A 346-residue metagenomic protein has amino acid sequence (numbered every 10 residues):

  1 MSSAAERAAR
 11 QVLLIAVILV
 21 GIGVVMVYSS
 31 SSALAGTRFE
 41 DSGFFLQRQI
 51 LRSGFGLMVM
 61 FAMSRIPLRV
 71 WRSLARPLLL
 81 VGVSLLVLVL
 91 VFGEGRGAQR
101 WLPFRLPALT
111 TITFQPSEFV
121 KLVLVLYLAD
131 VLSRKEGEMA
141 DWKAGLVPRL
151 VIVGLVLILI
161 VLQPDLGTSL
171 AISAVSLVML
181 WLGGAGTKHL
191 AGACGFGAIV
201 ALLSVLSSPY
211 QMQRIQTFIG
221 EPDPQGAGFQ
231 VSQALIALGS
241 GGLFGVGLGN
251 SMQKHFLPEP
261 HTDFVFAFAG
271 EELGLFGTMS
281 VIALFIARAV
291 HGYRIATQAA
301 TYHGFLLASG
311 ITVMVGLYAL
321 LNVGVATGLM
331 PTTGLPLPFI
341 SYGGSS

Functional and structural regions predicted by a protein language model:
M1-L19, V25-P164, V323-P336, Y342 (+1 more regions): Membrane-helix boundary/helix-loop-helix interface segments in multi-pass membrane proteins
V12, G95-T113, W181, H189-V281 (+1 more regions): Hydrophobic, glycine- and aromatic-enriched re-entrant/interface helices and adjoining loop segments
L51-G56, E272-A289: Hydrophobic alpha-helical transmembrane segments
M58, I66, Y127, L206-Y210 (+3 more regions): Transmembrane alpha-helix boundary/anchor motif
I66-L74, L132, L180, G184-H189 (+1 more regions): Cytoplasmic membrane-interface segments at the C-terminal ends of transmembrane helices
R76-V83, K143-L206, F218: Hydrophobic alpha-helical segments of polytopic membrane proteins
L162, L166, L170, G245 (+2 more regions): Hydrophobic alpha-helical segments of membrane proteins
A296-G334, I340: Loop-to-helix entry and N-terminal half of a specific, functionally important transmembrane alpha helix in multi-pass
